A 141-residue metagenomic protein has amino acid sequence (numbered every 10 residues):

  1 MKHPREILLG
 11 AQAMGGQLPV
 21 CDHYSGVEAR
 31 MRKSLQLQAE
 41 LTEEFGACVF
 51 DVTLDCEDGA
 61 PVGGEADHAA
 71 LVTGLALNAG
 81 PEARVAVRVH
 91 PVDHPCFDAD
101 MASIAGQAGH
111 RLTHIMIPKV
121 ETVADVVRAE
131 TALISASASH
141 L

Functional and structural regions predicted by a protein language model:
M1-L141: Expand to "…catalyze enediolate/carbanion chemistry for C-C bond making/breaking, isomerization, decarboxylation
